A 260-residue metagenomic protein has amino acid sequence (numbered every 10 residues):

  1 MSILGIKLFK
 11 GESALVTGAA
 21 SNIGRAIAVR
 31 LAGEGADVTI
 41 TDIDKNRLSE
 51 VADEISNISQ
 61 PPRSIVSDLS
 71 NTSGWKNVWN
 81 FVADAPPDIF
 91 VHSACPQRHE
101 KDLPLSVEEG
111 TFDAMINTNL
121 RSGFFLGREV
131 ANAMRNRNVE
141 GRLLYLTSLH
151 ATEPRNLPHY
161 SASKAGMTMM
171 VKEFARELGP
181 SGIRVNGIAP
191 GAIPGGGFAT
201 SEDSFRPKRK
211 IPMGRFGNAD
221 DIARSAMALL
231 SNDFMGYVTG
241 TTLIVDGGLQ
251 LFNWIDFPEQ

Functional and structural regions predicted by a protein language model:
E12, P86-D88, M134-S148, P180-I183 (+1 more regions): Active-site loop of short-chain dehydrogenase/reductase
A20-S21: Conserved glycine-rich cofactor-binding loop
E100-P104, E108-I116, P207: Substrate-binding pocket helix/loop in short-chain dehydrogenase/reductase
G127-R128, K172: A short, exposed helix-loop element centered on a Lys and neighboring polar residues
N132, R176-P180, G236: Alpha-helical segment proximal to the catalytic Tyr-Lys
R142-G166, V171-P180: Catalytic loop of short-chain dehydrogenase/reductase
A219-V245, Q250: C-terminal substrate-recognition "lid" of short-chain dehydrogenase/reductases
